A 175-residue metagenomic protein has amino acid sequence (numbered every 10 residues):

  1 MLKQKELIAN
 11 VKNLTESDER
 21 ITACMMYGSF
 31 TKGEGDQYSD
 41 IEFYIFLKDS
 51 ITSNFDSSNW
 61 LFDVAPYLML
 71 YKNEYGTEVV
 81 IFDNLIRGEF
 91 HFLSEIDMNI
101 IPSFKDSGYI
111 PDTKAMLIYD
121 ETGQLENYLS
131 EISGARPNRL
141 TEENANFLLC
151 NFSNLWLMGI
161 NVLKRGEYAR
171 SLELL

Functional and structural regions predicted by a protein language model:
M1-E19, F30-G33, Y38, I45-I101: Metal-dependent nucleotidyltransferase catalytic core
L7-I8, I41-E42, E121-L125: Short acidic/polar alpha-helix capping motifs at helix-coil junctions
A23-M26: Hydrophobic/anchoring residues in structured secondary elements
I41, I51, D106-G108: Short, charged/polar low-complexity linear motifs in solvent-exposed/disordered segments
D63-L175: Conserved NTP/Mg2+-binding pocket subregion across the NTase superfamily
